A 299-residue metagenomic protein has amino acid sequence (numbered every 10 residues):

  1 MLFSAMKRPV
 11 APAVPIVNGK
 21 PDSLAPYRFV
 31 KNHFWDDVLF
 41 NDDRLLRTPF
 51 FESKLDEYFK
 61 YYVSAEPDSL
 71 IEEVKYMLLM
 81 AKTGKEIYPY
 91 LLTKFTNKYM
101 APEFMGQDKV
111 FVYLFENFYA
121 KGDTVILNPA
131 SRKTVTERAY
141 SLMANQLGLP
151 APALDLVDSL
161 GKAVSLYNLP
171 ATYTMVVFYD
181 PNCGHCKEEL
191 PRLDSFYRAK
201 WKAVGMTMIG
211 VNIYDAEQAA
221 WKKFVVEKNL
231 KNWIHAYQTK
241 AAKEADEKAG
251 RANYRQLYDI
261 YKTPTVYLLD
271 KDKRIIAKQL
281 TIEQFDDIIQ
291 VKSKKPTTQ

Functional and structural regions predicted by a protein language model:
M1-S159: Oxidative protein folding and maturation machinery
P150, T172, Y261-T263: Short, small/polar residue-rich loop motifs at catalytic or cofactor-binding pockets
V164-L193, T207-I209: Short active-site neighborhood of thiol/selenol oxidoreductases, capturing the structured segment around
F178-D180, V211-Y214, Q238-K240: Active-site-proximal beta-strand/loop segments in catalytic clefts of secreted hydrolases
E188-K228, K243-R251: Structural microenvironment flanking redox-active thiols in thiol-disulfide oxidoreductases
H235-T239, Q279: Short acidic-hydrophobic, aromatic-tinged amphipathic segments that line or gate anion-handling sites
K243-Q290: Thiol/disulfide oxidoreductase modules built on the thioredoxin-like
